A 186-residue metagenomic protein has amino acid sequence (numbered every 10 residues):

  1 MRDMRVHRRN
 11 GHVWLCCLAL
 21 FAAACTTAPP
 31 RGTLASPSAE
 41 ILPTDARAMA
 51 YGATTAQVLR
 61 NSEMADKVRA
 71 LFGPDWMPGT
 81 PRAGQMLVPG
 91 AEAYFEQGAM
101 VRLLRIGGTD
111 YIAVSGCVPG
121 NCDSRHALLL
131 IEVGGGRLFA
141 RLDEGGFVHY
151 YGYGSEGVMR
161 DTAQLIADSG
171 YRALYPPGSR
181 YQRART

Functional and structural regions predicted by a protein language model:
R2-L15: Bacterial N-terminal signal peptides that target proteins for export
F21-A24: C-terminal motif of bacterial Sec signal peptides marking the signal peptidase cleavage site
T26-A28: Bacterial signal peptide processing site
R31-P43: N-terminal propeptides/low-complexity segments immediately following signal peptides in secreted or periplasmic proteins
L34, D45-T54, V58-F72, W76 (+1 more regions): C-terminal partner/receptor-binding element of secreted or periplasmic proteins
E40-A50, G90-A93: Short acidic/polar alpha-helix capping motifs at helix-coil junctions
P74-A140: Mature extracytoplasmic domains of secretory-pathway proteins
